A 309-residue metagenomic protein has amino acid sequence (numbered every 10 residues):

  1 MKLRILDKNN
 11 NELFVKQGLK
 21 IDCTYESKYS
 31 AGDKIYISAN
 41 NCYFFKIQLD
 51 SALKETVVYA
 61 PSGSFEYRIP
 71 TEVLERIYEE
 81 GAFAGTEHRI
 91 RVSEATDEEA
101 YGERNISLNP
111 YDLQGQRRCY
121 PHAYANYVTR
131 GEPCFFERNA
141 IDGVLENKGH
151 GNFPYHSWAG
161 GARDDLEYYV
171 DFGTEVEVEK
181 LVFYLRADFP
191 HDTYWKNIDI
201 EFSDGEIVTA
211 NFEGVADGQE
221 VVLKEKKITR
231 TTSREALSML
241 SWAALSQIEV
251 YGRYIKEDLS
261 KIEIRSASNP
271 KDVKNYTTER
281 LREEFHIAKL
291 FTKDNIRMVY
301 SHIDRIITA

Functional and structural regions predicted by a protein language model:
M1-F44, L49-S51, E55-D171, P190-T193 (+1 more regions): Disordered, acidic Ser/Thr/Pro-rich linker "stalks" and the adjacent N-terminal cap of the next globular domain
R163-D165, G173-K180, I228-T229: Extended extracellular/luminal ectodomain segments enriched in beta-structured repeat modules
V176-P190: A short beta-strand element within beta-rich, extracytoplasmic domains of secreted/secretory-pathway proteins
L181, I248-V250: Extracellular beta-strand elements of beta-rich domains used for carbohydrate recognition/degradation or cell-matrix
L185, E235, G252: Residues that line or immediately flank small-molecule/substrate-binding pockets and catalytic motifs
H191-E206: Short, surface-exposed beta-strand/strand-loop-strand elements in extracellular ectodomains
I207-E225: Extracellular carbohydrate recognition and processing domains and analogous Trp-centered ligand-binding platforms
S233-S241: Short beta-strand-plus-loop segments that form exposed binding edges in beta-rich domains
